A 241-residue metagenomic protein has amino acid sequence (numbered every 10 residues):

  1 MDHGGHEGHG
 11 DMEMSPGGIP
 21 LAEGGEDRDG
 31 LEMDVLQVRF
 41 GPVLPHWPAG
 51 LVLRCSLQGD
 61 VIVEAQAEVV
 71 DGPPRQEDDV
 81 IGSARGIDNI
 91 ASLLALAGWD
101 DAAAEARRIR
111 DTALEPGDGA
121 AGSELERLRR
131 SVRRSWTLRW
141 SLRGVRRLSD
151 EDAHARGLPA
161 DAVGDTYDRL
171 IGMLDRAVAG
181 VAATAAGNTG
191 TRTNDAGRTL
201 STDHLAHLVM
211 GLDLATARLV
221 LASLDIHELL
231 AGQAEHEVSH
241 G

Functional and structural regions predicted by a protein language model:
M1-G241: Metal/cofactor-centered catalytic core regions of large enzymes
